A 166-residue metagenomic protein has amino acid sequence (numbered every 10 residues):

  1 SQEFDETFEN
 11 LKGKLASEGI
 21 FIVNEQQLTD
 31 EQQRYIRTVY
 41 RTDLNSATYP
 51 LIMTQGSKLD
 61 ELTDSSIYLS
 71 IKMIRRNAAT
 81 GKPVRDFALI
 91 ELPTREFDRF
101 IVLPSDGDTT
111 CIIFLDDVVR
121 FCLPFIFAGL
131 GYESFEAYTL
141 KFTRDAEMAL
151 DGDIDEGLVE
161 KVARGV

Functional and structural regions predicted by a protein language model:
S1-V166: N-terminal non-catalytic structural scaffold regions of very large proteins
